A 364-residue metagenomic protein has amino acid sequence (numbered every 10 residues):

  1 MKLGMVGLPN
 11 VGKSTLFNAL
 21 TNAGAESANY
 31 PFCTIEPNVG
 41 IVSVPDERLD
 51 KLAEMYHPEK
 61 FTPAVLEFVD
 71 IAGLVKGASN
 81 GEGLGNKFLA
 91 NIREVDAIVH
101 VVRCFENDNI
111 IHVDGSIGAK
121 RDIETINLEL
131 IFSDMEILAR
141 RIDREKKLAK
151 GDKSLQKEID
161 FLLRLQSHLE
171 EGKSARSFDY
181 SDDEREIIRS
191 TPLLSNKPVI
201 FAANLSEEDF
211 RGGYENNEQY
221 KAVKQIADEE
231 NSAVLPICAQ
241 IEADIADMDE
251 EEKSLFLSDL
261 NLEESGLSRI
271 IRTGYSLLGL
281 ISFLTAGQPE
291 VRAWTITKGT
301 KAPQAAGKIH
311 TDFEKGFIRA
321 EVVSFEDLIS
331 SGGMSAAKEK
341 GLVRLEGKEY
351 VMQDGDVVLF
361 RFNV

Functional and structural regions predicted by a protein language model:
M1-I111, A139-R140, R144: Conserved G1/Walker A P-loop phosphate-binding module
K2-V6, F17, R144-V351, V358 (+1 more regions): C-terminal-of-GTPase-core extension/linker across diverse P-loop GTPases
P9, I131-D134, P192: Flexible interhelical turns and helix-capping residues at alpha-helix boundaries within structured domains
G12-F17, P45-H57, G85-N109, R121-L130 (+4 more regions): Phosphate-binding glycine-rich loops and adjacent basic patches that engage nucleotide phosphates, nucleic-acid
F32, D46-L49, T62-F68, E82-V95 (+9 more regions): Amphipathic alpha-helical transducer elements in NTP-driven molecular machines
G40-P45, A72-E82, R93-L155, H168-S181 (+2 more regions): Conserved Switch II/interswitch segment of TRAFAC-class P-loop GTPases
E94, Q353-D354: Short, flexible surface segments
